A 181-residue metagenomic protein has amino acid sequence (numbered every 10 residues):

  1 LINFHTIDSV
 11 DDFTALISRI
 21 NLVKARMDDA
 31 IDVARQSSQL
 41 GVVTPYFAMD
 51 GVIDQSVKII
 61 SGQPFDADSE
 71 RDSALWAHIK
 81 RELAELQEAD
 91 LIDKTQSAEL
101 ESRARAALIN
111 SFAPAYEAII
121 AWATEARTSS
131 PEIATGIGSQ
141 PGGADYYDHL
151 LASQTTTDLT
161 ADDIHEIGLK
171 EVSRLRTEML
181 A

Functional and structural regions predicted by a protein language model:
L1-A181: N-terminal maturation segment of proteins
